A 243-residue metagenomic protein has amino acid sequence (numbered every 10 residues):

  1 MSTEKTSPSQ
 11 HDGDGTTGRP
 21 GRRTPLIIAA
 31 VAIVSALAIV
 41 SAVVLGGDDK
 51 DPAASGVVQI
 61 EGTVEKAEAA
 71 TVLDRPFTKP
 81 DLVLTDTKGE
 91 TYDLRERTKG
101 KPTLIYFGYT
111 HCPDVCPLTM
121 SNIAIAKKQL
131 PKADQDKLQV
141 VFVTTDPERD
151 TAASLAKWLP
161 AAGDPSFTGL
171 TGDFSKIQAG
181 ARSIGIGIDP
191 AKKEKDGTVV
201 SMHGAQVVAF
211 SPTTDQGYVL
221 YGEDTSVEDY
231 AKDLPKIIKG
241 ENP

Functional and structural regions predicted by a protein language model:
M1-D81, G240-P243: N-terminal targeting signals for export/organelle localization
F77-K79, K99-P102, Q135-L138, M202-A205: Extracytoplasmic
L94-I123: Short active-site neighborhood of thiol/selenol oxidoreductases, capturing the structured segment around
K101-P102, M120-F142, P160: Conserved helix-turn-beta segment immediately C-terminal to the redox Cys motif in thioredoxin-like folds
P117-M120, A124-K127, A152-A156, F174 (+2 more regions): Extracytoplasmic/secreted envelope proteins and their assembly/folding machinery, especially bacterial periplasmic
Q135-D150, S166-S175: Thiol-based oxidoreductase modules, predominantly thioredoxin-like and allied folds used for disulfide exchange
A156-G204: Short, internal strand/loop/helix patches that form the active-site neighborhood or redox-interaction surface
E194-P243: Thiol-/selenol-based redox modules, centered on thioredoxin-like and closely related oxidoreductase domains
